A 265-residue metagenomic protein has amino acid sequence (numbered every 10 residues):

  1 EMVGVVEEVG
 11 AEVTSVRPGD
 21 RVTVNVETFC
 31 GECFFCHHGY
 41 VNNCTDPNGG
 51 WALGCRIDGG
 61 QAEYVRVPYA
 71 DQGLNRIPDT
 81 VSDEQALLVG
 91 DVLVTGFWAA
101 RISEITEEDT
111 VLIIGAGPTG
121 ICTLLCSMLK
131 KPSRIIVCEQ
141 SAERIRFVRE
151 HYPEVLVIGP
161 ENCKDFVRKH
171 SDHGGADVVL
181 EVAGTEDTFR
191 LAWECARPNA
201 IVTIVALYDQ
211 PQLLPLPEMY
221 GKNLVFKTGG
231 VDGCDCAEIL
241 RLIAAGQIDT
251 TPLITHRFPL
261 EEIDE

Functional and structural regions predicted by a protein language model:
E1-H37, P78-T80: Glycine-rich beta-strand-centered segment in the early N-terminal region that forms part of a ligand/cofactor-binding
V26-A62, D83: Phosphate-binding beta-alpha-beta segment of Rossmann-like dinucleotide-binding domains, i.e., the NAD(P)
R76-E161: Mid-domain Rossmann-like dinucleotide-binding core that forms the NAD(H)/NADP(H) cofactor-binding site
S103-E107, M128, I136, I145-V225: Glycine-rich cofactor phosphate-binding loops and adjacent beta1-alpha1 units of small-molecule cofactor enzyme domains
E139, A206, G230: Conserved acidic E/D residue at the C-terminus of a beta-strand in Rossmann-like folds
Q140-A142, D165-K169, V178, R190-E194 (+1 more regions): C-terminal hydrophobic helical "lid"/dimerization subdomain of Rossmann-like NAD(P)H-dependent oxidoreductases
